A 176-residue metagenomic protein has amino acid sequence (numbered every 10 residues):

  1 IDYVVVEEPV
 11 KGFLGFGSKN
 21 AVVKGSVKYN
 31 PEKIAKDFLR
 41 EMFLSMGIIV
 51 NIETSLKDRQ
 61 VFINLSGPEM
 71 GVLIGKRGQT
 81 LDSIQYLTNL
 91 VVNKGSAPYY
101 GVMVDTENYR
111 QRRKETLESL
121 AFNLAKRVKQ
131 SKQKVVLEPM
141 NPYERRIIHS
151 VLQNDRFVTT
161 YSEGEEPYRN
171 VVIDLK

Functional and structural regions predicted by a protein language model:
I1-K176: RNA-contacting regions in translation and RNA-metabolism proteins, encompassing KH/S1 modules where present
